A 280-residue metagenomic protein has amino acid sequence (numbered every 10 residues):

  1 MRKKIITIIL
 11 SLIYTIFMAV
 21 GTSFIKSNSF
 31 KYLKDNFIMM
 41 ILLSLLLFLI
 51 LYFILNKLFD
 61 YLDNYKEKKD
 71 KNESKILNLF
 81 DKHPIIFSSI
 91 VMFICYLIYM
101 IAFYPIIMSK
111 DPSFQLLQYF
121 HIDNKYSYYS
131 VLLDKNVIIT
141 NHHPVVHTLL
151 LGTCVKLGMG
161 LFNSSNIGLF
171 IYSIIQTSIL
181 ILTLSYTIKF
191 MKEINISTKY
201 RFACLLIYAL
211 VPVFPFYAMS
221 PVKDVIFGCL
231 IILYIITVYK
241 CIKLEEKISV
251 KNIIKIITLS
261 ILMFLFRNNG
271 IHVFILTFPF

Functional and structural regions predicted by a protein language model:
M1-I16, I25, S29-I98: Start-transfer (signal-anchor) and selected internal transmembrane alpha helices of multi-pass inner/ER membrane
F53, I174-N195: Transmembrane-helix motifs of polytopic, lipid-linked glycan transferases
H83-F87, T187-L210, C229: Transmembrane-helix signature of polytopic, membrane-embedded enzymes that assemble or transfer cell-envelope glycans
M92-C95, R201-P212, S260-F264: Short helix- or helix-capping micro-motifs that position conserved polar/aromatic residues at function-defining sites
M100-S109, F120-L180: Membrane-proximal lumenal/periplasmic loop motifs of glycosylation machinery
K110, F216-I226: Short acidic/glycine- and proline-prone juxtamembrane loop motifs at membrane-interface regions of multi-pass membrane
F120, Y186-K189, I226-E245, I256 (+2 more regions): Specific aromatic-rich, kink-prone transmembrane helix
N252-R267: Membrane-interface alpha helices of multi-pass inner-membrane proteins
